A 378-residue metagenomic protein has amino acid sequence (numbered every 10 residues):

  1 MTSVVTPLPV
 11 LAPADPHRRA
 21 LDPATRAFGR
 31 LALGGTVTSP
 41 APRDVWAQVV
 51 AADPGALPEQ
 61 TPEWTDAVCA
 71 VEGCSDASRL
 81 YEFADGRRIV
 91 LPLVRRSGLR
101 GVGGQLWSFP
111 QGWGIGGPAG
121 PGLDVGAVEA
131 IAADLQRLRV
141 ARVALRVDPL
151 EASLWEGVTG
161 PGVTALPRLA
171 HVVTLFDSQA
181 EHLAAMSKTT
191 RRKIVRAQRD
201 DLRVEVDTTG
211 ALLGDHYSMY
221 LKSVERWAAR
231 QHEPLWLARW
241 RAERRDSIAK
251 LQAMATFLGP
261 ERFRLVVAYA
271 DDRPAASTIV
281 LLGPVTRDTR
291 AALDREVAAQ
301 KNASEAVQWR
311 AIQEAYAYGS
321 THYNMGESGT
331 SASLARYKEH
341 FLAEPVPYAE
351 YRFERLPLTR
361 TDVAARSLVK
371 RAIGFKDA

Functional and structural regions predicted by a protein language model:
T2-R30, R95, T159-A180, A317-A378: Active-site/acyl-donor-binding loops of N-acyltransferases
T25-R87, L91-G101, P149-L166, F176-S178 (+1 more regions): A conserved beta-strand-loop-helix scaffold within acyl/acetyltransferase catalytic domains
L80, E129-A133, I248-D362: Aromatic (often tryptophan-rich) hydrophobic motifs at membrane interfaces
R95-I115: Conserved acyl-donor/pantetheine-binding loop and adjacent beta-alpha core of acyl/acetyltransferases and related
F109-G117, A165-V172: Acyl/amide activation-and-transfer machinery of modular secondary-metabolite enzymes
W113-G122, A298: The substrate-binding groove and active-site-proximal loops of carbohydrate-active enzymes, especially glycoside
D124-A170: Non-catalytic accessory segments adjacent to catalytic cores
A144, R203-V206, T321-G326: Short catalytic-loop micro-motif centered on adjacent basic/acidic residues
